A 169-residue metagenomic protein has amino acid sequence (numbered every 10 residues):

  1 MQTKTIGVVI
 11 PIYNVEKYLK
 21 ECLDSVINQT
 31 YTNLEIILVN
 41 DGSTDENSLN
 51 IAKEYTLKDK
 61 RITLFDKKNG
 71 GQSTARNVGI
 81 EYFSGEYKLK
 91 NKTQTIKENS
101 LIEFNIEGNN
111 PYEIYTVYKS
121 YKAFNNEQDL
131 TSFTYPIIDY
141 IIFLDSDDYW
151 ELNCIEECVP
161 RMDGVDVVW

Functional and structural regions predicted by a protein language model:
M1-W169: Nucleotide-sugar donor-binding/catalytic module of glycosyltransferases that assemble extracellular/cell-envelope
